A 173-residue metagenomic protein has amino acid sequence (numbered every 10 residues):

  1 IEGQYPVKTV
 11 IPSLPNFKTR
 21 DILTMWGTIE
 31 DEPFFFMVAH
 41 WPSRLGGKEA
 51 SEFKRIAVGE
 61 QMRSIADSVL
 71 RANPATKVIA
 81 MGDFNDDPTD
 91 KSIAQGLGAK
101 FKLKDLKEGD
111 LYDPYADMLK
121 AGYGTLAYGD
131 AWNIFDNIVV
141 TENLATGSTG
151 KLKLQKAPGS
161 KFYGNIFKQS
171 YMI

Functional and structural regions predicted by a protein language model:
I1-Q4, M37, G47-E49, D90-A94 (+1 more regions): Short, solvent-exposed loop/turn and secondary-structure capping segments
I1-W41: Structured beta-strand-rich core segments of catalytic domains in phosphoester-bond hydrolases
I11-S13, L45-R55, A80-M81, Y123-Y128: Second-shell loop/turn segments in exported
F17, S68-T76, D86-I173: Metal-dependent phosphoester-hydrolase catalytic domains
E30-M37, W41-E60, S64: Metal-dependent phosphoester/phosphodiester hydrolase catalytic core
M37-P42, M81-N85, T141-N143: Active-site-proximal beta-strand/loop segments in catalytic clefts of secreted hydrolases
V58-M81: His/acidic metal-ligating clusters that form di-metal
